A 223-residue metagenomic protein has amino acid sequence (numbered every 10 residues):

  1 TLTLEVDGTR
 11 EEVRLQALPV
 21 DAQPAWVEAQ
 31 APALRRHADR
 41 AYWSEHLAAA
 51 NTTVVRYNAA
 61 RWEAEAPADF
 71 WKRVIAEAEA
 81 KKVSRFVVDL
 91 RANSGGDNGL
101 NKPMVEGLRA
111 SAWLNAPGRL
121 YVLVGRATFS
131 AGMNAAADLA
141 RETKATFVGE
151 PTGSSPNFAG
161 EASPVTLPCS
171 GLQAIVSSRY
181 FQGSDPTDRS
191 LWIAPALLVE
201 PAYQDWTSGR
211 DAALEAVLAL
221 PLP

Functional and structural regions predicted by a protein language model:
T1-R85, A92, A116: Flexible, low-complexity junctional segments that flank or bridge functional domains
A80, R85-V87, R91-L222: Conserved acidic, small-residue-rich alpha-beta core segments centered on
